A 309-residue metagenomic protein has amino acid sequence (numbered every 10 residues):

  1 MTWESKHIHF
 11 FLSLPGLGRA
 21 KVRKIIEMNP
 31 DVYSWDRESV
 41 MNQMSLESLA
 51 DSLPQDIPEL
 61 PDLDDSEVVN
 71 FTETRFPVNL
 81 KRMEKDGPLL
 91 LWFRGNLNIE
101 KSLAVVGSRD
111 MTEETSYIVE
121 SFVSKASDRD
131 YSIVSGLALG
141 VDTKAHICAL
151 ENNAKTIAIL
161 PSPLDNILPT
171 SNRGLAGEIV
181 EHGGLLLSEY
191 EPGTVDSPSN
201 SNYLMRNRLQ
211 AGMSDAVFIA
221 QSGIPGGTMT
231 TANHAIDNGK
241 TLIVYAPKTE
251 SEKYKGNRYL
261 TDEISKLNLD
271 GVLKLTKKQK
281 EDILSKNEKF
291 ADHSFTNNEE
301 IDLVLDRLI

Functional and structural regions predicted by a protein language model:
M1-T74: Short, small/acidic-rich helices and loops at N termini and domain boundaries of DNA replication/processing enzymes
T2-S5, F71-I309: Glycine-biased, small-residue-rich flexible motifs in mid-sequence functional cores and linkers
